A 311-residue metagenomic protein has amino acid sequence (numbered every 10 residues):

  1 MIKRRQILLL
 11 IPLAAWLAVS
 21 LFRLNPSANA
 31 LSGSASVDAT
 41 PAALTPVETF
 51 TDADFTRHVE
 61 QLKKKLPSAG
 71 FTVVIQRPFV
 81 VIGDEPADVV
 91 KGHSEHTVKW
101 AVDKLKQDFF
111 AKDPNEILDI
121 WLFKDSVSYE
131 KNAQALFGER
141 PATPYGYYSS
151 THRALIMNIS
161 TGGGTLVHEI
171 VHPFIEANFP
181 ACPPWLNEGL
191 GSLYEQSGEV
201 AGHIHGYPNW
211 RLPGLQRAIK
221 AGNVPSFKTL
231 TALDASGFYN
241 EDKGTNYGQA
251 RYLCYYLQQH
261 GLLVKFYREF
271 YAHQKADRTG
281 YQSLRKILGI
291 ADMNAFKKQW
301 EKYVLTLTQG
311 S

Functional and structural regions predicted by a protein language model:
M1-V74, I290-S311: N-terminal low-structure segments adjacent to metalloprotease catalytic domains across cellular compartments
R23-A43, E60, W100-K104, L122-D125 (+3 more regions): Short, charge-rich amphipathic segments
L44, T51, H58, K63-P183 (+2 more regions): Juxtacatalytic substrate-recognition/specificity segment
D52-A53, G162-G163, F238, Y255: Short, flexible segments with low predicted structural confidence
N132-M157, P180-S311: Acidic/His/Gly-enriched intrinsically disordered linker/tail segments that often contain short helix/coil "MoRF-like"
